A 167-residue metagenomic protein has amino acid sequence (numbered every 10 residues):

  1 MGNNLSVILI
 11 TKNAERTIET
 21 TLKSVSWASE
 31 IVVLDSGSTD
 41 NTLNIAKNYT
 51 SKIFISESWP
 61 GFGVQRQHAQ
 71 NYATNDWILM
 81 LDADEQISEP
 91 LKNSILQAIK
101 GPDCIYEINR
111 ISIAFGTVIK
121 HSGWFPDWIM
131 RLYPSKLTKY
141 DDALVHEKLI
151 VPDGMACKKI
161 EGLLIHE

Functional and structural regions predicted by a protein language model:
G2, W27, S51, A73-D76 (+1 more regions): Active-site acidic short loop of glycosyltransferases
N4-S6: Cell-envelope/extracellular polymer assembly enzymes that use nucleotide-activated donors
I8-W27: Short, well-formed alpha-helical segments that are part of the catalytic scaffolds of diverse glycosyltransferases
E15, S24, D35-N44, S58 (+1 more regions): A conserved acidic beta->alpha catalytic loop
R16-E19, D40-Y49, P90-L91: Acidic helix N-cap motif at the loop->helix transition within catalytic regions of sugar-transfer enzymes
W27, N48-T50, W128, D153: Short, structured coil segments at secondary-structure junctions
L43-Y72: Conserved donor nucleotide-binding strand/loop of the catalytic core
G63-Q70, W77, L81, S88-E167: Catalytic-site signature of metal-activated, phosphate-bearing donor transferases, centered on the GT-A/GT-A-like
